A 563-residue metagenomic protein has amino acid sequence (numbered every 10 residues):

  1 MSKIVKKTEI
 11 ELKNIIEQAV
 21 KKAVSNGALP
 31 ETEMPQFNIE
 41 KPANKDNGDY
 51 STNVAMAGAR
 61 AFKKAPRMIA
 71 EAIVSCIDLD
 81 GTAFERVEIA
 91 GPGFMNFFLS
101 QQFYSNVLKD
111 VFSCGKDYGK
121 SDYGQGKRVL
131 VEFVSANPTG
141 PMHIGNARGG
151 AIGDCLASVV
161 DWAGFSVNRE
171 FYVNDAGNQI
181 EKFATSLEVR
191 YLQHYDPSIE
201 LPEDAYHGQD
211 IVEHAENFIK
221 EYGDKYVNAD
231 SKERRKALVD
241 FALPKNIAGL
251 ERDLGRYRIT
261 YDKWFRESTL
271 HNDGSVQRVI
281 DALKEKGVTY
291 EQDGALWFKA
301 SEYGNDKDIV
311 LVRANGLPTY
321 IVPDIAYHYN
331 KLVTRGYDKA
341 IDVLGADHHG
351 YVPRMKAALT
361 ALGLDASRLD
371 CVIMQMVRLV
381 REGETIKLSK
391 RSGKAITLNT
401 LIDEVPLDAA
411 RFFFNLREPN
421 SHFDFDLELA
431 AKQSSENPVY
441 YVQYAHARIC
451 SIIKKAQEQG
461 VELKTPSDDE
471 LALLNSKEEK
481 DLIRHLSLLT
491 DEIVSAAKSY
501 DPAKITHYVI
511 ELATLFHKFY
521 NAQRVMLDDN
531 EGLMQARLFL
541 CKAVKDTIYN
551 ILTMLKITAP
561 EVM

Functional and structural regions predicted by a protein language model:
S2-S105, K116, K120-M563: Non-catalytic interaction-recognition regions
N106-V111: Short, charged, solvent-exposed linker or helix-capping segments at domain edges/interfaces that act as flexible hinges
